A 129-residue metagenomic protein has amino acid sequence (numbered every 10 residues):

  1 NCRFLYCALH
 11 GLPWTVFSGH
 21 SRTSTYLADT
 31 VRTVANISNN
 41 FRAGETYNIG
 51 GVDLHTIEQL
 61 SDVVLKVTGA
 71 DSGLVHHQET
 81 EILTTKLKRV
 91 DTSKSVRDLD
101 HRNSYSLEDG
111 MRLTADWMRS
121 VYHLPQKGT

Functional and structural regions predicted by a protein language model:
N1-C2: Amphipathic alpha-helical segments in well-structured domains
L5: Short alpha-helical segment that forms part of, or immediately flanks, the ligand-binding pocket in carbohydrate-active
A8-T129: C-terminal substrate-binding subdomain of Rossmann-fold SDR/epimerase-dehydratase oxidoreductases
